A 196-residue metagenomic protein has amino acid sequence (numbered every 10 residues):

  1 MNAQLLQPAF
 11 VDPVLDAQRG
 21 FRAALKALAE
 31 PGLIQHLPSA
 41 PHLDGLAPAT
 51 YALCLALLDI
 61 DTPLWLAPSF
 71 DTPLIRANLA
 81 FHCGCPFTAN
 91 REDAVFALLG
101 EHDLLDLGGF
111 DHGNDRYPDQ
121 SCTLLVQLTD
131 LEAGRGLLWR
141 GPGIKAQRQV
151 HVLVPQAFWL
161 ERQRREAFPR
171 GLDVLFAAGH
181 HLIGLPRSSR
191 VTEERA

Functional and structural regions predicted by a protein language model:
M1-P63, A67-F70, F81-C83, G179-H181 (+1 more regions): N-terminal, charge-rich interaction modules
P73-A196: Internal, well-folded beta-alpha domain core
